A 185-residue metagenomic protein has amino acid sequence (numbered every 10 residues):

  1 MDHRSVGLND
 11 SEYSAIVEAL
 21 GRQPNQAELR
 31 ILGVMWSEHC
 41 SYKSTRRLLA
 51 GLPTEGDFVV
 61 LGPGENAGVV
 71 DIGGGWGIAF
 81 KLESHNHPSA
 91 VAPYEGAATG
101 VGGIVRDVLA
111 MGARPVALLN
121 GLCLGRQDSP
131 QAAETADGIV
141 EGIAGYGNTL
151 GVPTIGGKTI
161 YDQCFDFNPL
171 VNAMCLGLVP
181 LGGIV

Functional and structural regions predicted by a protein language model:
M1-R22, Q26-E38: Helix-rich terminal scaffold detector
A27-V185: Glycine-rich phosphate/pyrophosphate-binding loop regions near the starts of catalytic domains
